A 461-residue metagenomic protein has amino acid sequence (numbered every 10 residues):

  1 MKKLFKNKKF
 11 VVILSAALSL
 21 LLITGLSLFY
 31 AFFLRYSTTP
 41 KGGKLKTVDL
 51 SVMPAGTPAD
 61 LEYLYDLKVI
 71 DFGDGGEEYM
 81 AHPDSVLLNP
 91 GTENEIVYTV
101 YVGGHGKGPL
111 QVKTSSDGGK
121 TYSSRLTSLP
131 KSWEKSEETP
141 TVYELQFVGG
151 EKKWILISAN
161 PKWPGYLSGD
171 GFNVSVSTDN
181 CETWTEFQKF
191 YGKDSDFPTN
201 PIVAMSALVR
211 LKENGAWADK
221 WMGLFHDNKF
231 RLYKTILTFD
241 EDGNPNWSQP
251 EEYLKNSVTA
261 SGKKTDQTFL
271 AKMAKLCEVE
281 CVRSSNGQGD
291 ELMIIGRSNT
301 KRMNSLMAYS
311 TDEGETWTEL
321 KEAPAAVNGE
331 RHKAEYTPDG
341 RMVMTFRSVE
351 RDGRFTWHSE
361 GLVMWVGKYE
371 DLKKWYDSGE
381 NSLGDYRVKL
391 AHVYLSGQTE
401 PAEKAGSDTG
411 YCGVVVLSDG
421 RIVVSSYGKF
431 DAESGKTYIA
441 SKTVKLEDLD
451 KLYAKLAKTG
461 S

Functional and structural regions predicted by a protein language model:
K2-L21: N-terminal Sec-pathway targeting helices
S15-A16, L26, S285: Compositionally biased, intrinsically disordered low-complexity segments
L20-A31: Hydrophobic alpha-helical membrane-insertion segments, chiefly the h-region of N-terminal signal peptides
A31-S461: Asp-box/BNR beta-propeller blade signature and adjacent active/binding-site loops in extracellular glycan-interacting
